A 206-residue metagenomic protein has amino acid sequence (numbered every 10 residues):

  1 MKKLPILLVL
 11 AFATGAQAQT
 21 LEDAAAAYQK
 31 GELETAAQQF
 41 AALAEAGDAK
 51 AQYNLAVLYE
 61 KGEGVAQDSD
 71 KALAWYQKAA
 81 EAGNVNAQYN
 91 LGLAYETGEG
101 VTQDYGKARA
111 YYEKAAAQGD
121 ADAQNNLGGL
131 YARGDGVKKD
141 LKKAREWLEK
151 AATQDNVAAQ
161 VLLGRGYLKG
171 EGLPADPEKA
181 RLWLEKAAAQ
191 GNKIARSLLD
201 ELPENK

Functional and structural regions predicted by a protein language model:
K2, I6-A46, K50-Y53, K206: N-terminal leader/linker segments that initiate helical-solenoid repeat arrays
L8-L10, L21-D23, E171-K206: Terminal, low-structured helical/coil segments at or just beyond the last alpha-helical repeat
T20-A27, L43, N54-K61, N90-T97 (+4 more regions): Hydrophobic face of amphipathic alpha-helices that form TPR/SEL1-like repeat modules and related alpha-solenoid
A27-Y28, E32, E45-D48, K61-E63 (+9 more regions): Short helix-capping/linker turns of helical repeat alpha-solenoids
A37-K71, W75: N-terminal, post-signal-peptide region of Sec/Tat-exported proteins
